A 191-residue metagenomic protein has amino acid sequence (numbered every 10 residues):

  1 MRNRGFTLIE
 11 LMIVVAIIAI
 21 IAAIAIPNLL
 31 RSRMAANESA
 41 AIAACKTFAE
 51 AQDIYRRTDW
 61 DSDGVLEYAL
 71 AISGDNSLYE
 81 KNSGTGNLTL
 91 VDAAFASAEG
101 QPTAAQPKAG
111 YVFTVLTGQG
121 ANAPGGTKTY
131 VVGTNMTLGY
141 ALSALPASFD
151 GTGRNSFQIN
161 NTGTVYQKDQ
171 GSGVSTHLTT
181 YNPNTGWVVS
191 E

Functional and structural regions predicted by a protein language model:
R2-L29: N-terminal single-pass transmembrane signal-anchor helix
N3, S32-M34, D53: Hydrophobic alpha-helical segments, especially transmembrane helices and their immediate juxtamembrane helical caps
A23, E38, I54: Functionally critical, cavity-lining and gating residues within the transmembrane helices of 12-TM secondary
N28-C45: Aliphatic-rich helix starts adjacent to a transmembrane/signal segment
E50-N161, D169-Q170, E191: Extracellular/periplasmic head regions of type IV pilus-like filament subunits
Q170-E191: Low-complexity, intrinsically disordered terminal/linker segments enriched in charged and Gly/Pro repeats
